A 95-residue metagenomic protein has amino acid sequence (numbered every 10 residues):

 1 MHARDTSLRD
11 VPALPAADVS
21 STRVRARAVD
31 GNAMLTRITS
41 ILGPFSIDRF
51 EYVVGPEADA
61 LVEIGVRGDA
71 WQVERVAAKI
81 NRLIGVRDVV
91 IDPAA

Functional and structural regions predicted by a protein language model:
M1-L61, A70-A95: Regulatory modules associated with amino-acid/nitrogen control
V66-G68: Flexible glycine-/small-residue-rich
